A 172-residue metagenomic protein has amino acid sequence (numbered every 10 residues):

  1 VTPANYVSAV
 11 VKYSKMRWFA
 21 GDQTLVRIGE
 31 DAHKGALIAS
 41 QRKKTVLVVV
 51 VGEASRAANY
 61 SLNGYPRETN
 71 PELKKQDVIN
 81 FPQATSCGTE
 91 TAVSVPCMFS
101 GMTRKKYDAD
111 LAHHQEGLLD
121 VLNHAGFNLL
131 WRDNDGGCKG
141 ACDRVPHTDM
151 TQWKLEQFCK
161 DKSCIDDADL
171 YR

Functional and structural regions predicted by a protein language model:
T2-V49, A54-R172: Active-site-proximal alpha/beta segments of enzymes that process anionic O-linked groups
